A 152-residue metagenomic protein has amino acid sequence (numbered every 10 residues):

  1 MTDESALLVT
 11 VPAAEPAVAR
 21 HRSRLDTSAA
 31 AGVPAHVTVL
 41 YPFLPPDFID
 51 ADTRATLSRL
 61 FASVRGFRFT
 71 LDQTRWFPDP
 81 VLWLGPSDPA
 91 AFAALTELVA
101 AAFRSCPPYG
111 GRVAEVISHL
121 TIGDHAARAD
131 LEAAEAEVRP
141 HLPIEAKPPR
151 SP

Functional and structural regions predicted by a protein language model:
M1-R68, W76, P89-R150: Basic, often amphipathic N-terminal segments
P80-A90: Short, low-order "capping/linker" segments at domain edges
